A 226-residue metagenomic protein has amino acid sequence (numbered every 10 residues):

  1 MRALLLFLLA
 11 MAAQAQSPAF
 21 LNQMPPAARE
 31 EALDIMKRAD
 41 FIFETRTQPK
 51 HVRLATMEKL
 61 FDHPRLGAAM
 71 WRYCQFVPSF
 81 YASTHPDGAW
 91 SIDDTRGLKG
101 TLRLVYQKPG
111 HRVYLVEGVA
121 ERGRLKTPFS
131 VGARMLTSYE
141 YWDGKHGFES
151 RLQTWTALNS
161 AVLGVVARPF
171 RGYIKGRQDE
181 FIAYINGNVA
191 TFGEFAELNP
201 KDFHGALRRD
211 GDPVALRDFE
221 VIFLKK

Functional and structural regions predicted by a protein language model:
A3-A12: Sec-dependent N-terminal signal peptides
A13-H85: Hydrophobic ligand-binding cavity/cleft-lining segments
Q16-P25, A32, L136-K226: Terminal "cap-and-tail" regions of soluble proteins that handle hydrophobic small molecules
D40-E44, C74, S83, T95-G100 (+2 more regions): A short, amphipathic edge element
I42-P49, K59, H111-E117, G132-L136 (+1 more regions): Ordered hydrophobic segments in well-structured contexts
L66-G67, A120-G123, T156-S160: Solvent-exposed loop/turn segments at secondary-structure junctions within structured extracellular/periplasmic domains
Y81-S130: Glycine-rich portal/gate segments that line the openings of hydrophobic small-molecule binding cavities
G118-F148: Exposed beta-sheet edge and beta->alpha loop/turn motif
